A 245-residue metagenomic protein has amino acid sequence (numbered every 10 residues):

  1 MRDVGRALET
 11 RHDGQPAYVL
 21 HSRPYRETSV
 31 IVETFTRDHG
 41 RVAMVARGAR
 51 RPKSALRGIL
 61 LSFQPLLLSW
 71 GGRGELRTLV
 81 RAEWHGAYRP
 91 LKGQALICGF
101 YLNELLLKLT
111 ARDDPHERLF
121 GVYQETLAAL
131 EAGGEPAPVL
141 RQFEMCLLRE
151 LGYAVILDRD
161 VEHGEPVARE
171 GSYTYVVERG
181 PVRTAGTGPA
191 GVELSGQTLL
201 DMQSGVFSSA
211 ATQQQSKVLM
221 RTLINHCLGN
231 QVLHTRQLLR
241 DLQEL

Functional and structural regions predicted by a protein language model:
M1-I31, F35-L245: Non-catalytic alpha-helical scaffolds and adjoining flexible linkers that form interface surfaces for assembly
